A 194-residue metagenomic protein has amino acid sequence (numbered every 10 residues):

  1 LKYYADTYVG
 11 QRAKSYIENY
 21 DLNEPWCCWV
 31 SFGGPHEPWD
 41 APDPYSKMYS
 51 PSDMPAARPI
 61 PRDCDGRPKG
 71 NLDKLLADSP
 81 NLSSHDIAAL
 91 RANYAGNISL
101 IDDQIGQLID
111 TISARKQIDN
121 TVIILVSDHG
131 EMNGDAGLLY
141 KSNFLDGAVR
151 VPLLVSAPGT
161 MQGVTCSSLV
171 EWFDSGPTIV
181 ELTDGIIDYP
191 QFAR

Functional and structural regions predicted by a protein language model:
L1-W172, L182-P190: Active-site-proximal cap/lid insertion segments
S175: Catalytic core of tubulin tyrosine ligase-like
R194: Conserved glycine-rich beta-strand-loop-beta hairpin in the small C-terminal domain of fold type I
